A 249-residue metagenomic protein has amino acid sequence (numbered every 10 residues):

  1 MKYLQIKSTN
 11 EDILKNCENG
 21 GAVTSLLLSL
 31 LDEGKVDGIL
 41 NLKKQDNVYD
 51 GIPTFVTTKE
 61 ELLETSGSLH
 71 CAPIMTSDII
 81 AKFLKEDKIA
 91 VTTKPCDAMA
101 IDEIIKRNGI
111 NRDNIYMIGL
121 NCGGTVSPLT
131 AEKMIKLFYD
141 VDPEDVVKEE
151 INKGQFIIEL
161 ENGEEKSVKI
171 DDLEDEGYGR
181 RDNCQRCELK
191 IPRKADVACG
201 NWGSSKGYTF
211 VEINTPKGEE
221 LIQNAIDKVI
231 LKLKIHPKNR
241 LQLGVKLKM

Functional and structural regions predicted by a protein language model:
M1-M249: Iron-sulfur-associated redox domains of electron-transfer enzymes in respiratory and anaerobic energy metabolism
